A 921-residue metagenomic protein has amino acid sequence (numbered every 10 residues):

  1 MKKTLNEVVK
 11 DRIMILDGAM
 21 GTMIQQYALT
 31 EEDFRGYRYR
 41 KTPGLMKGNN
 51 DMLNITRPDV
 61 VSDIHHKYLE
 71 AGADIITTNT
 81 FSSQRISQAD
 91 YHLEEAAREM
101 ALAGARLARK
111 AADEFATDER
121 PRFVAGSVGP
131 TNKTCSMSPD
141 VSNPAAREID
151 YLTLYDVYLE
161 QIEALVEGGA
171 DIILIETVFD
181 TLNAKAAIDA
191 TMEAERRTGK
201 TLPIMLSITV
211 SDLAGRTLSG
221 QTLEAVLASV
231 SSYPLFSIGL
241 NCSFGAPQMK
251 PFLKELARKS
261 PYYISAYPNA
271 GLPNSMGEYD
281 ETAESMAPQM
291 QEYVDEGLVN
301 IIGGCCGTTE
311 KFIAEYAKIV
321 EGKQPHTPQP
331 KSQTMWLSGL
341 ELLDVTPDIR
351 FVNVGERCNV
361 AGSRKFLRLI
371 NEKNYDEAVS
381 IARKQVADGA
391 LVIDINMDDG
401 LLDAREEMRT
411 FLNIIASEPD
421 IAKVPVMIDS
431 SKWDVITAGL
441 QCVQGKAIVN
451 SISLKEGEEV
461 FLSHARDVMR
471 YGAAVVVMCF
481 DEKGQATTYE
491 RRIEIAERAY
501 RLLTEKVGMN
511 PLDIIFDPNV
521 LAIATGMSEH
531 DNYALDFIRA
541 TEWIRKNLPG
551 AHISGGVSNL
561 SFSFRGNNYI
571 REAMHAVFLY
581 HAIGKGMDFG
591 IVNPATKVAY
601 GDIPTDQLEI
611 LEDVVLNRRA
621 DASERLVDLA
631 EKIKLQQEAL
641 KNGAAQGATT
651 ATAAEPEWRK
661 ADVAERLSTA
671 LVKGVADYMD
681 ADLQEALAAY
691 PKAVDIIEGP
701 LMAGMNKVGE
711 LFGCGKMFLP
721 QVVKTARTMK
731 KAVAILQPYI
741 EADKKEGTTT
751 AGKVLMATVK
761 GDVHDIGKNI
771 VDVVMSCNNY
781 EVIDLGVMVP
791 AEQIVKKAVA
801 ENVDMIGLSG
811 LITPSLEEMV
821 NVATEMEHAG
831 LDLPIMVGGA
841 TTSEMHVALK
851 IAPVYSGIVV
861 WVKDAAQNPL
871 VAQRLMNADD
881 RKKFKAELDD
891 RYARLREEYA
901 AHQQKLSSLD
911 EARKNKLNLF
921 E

Functional and structural regions predicted by a protein language model:
M1-E921: Domain-level signal for soluble alpha/beta catalytic cores
